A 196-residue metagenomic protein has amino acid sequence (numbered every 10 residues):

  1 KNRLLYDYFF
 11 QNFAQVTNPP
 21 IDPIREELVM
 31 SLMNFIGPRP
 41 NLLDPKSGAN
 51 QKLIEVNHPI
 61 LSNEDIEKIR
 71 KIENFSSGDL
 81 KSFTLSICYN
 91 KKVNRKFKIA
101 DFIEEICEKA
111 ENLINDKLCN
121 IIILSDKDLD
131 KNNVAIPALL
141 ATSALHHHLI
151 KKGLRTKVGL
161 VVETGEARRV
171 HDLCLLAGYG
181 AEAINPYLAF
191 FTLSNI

Functional and structural regions predicted by a protein language model:
K1-C107, E111, N115, I123-L124: Extended, highly charged accessory segments
K81-I196: Glycine-rich phosphate/ribose-binding loops and adjacent secondary-structure elements that form binding surfaces
